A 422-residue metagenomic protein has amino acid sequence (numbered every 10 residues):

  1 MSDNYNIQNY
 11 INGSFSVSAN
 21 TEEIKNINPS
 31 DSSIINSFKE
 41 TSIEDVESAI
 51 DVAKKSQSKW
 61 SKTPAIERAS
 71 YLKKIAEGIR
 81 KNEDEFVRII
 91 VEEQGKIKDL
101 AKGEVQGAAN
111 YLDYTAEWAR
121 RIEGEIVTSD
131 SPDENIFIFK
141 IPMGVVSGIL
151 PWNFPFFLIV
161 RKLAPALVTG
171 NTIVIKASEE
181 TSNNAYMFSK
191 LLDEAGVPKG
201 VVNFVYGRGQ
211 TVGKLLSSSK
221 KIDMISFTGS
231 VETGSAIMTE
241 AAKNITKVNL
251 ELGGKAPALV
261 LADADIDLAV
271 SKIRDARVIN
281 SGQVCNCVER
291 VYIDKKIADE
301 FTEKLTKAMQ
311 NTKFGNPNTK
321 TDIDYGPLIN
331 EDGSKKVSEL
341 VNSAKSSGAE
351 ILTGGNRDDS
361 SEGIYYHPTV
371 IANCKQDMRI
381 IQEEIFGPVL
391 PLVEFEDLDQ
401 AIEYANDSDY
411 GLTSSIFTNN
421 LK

Functional and structural regions predicted by a protein language model:
M1-S37, S70, K74, G124-S147 (+2 more regions): Terminal low-complexity tails and localization/encapsulation signals of metabolic enzymes
G13, S32, R68, I90 (+10 more regions): Residue-level signal for inorganic ion chemistry
D31-S37, I222, R357-D358, Y365-K422: Conserved C-terminal structural/oligomerization subdomain of aldehyde/semialdehyde dehydrogenase
S33-I122, D133: Glycine-rich loop-to-alpha-helix module at the N-terminal edge of alpha/beta enzyme cores
I35-T41, S56-K62, S147-G148, A258-L261 (+5 more regions): Short, well-ordered beta-strand elements within core beta-sheets of diverse protein domains
Q57, S61, A76-E83, V87 (+15 more regions): Structural signal for hydrophobic packing residues in well-ordered secondary-structure cores of soluble enzyme domains
E125-L268, D322, F395: Rossmann-like NAD(P) dinucleotide-binding subdomain of oxidoreductase/dehydrogenase enzymes
M224, E232-K375, L398-D399: ALDH superfamily catalytic-core signature
